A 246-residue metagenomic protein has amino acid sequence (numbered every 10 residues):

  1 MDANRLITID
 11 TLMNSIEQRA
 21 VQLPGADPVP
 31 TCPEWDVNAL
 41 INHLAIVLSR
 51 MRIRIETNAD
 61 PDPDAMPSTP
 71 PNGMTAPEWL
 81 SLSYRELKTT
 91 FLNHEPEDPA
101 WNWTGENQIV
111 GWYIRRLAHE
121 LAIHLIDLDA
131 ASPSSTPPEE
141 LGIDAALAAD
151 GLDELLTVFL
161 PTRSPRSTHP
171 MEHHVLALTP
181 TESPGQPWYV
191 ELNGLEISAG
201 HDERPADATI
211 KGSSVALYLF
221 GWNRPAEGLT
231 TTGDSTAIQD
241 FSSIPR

Functional and structural regions predicted by a protein language model:
M1-A26: Non-cleavable N-terminal signal-anchor transmembrane helices
R5-L12, A76-S83, Y113, L117-E120 (+2 more regions): Amphipathic alpha-helix face/heptad-repeat signature
P24-P63, G105-P165, L217: Short, contiguous alpha-helical
P61-M74: Glycine-/proline-rich flexible loop or hinge segments
E78-L125: Hydrophobic alpha-helical segments and helix pairs
D150-V190: A glycine-rich beta-turn/hairpin centered on an aromatic-Pro dipeptide
T179-T209, S213-S214: Acidic/His-leaning functional-site neighborhoods
D202-R246: C-terminal interaction segments
